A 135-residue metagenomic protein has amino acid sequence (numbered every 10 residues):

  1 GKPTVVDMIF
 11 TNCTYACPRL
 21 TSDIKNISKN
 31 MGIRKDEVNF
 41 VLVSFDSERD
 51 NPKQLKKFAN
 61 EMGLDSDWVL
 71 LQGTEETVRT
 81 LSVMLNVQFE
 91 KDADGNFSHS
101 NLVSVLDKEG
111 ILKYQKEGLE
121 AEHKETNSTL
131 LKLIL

Functional and structural regions predicted by a protein language model:
G1-P18, S22-I24: Short active-site neighborhood of thiol/selenol oxidoreductases, capturing the structured segment around
V5-V6, F40, V103: Hydrophobic beta-strand anchors of alpha/beta hydrolase catalytic cores
V6, F10-N12, S44-F45, D67 (+1 more regions): Second-shell loop/turn segments in exported
T21, K25-S28, P52-K56, E75 (+2 more regions): Extracytoplasmic/secreted envelope proteins and their assembly/folding machinery, especially bacterial periplasmic
K29-I33, N60-L64, V83-V87, I111 (+2 more regions): Sec-exported extracytoplasmic/periplasmic mature domains
D36-D50, S66-E76: Thiol-based oxidoreductase modules, predominantly thioredoxin-like and allied folds used for disulfide exchange
K56-S100: Short, internal strand/loop/helix patches that form the active-site neighborhood or redox-interaction surface
D92-L135: Thiol-/selenol-based redox modules, centered on thioredoxin-like and closely related oxidoreductase domains
